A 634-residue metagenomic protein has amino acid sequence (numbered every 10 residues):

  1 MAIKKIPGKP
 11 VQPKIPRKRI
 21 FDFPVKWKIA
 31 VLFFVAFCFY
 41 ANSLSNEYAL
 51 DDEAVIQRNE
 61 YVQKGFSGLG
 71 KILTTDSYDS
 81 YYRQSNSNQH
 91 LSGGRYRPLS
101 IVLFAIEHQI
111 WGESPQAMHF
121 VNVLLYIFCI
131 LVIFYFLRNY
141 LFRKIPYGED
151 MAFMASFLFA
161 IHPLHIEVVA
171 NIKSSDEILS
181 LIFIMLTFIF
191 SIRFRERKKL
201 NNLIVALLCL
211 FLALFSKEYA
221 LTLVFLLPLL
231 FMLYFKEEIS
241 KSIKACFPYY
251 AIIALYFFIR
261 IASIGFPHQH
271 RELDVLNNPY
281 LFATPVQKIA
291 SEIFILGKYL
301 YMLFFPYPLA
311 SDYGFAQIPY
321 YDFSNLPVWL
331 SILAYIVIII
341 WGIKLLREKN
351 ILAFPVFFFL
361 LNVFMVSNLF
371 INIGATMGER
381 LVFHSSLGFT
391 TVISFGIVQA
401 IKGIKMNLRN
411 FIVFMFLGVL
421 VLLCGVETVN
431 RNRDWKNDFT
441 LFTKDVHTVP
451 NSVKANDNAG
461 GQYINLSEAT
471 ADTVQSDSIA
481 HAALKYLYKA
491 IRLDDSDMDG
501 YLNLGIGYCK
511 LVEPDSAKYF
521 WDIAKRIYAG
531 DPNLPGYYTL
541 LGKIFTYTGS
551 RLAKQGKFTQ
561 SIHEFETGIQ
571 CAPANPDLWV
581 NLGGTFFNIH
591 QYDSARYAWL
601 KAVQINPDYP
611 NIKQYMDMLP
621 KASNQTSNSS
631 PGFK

Functional and structural regions predicted by a protein language model:
M1-F21, F439-K634: C-terminal luminal/periplasmic domains and tails of membrane-associated envelope-modifying transferases
A2-V512, Y528, Y547: Polytopic membrane enzymes that build or remodel cell-surface glycoconjugates and lipids
